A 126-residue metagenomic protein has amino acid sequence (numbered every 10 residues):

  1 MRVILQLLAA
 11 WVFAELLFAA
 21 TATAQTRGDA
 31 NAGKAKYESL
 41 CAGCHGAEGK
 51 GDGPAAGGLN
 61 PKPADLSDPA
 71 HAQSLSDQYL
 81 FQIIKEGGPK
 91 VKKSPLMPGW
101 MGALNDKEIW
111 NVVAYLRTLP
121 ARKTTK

Functional and structural regions predicted by a protein language model:
M1-Q6: Positively charged n-region of N-terminal signal peptides that target proteins for export
L7-A19: Bacterial N-terminal signal peptides
A20-K36, K126: Electrostatic cytochrome c docking/interface patches
G33-A47, M97, V112, L116: The canonical Cys-X-X-Cys-His
K34, K50-Y79: Gly/Gly-Pro-rich "capping" loops immediately C-terminal to redox-active cysteine motifs in periplasmic/lumenal
K34-A42, L75-Q82, D106: Sequence context surrounding c-type heme c attachment/ligation sites in exported
C44-G51, S67-A70, M101-G102, R117-T118: Detector for the c-type heme attachment site
G57-D65, I83-V113, L119, T124-T125: Axial heme c-ligation environment in periplasmic c-type cytochrome domains
